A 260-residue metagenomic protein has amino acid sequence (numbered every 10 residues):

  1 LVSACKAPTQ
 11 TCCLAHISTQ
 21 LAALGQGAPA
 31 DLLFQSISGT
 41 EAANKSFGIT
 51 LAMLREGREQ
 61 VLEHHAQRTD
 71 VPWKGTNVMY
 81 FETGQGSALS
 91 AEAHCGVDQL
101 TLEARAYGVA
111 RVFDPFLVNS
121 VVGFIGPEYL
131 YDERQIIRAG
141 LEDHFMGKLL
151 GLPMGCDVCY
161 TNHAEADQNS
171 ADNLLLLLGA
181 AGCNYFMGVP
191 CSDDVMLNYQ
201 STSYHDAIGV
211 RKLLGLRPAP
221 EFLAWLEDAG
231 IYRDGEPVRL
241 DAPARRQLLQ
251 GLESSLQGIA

Functional and structural regions predicted by a protein language model:
L1-A260: Anaerobic metallocofactor- and corrinoid-dependent redox/one-carbon enzyme cores, especially those from methanogenesis
